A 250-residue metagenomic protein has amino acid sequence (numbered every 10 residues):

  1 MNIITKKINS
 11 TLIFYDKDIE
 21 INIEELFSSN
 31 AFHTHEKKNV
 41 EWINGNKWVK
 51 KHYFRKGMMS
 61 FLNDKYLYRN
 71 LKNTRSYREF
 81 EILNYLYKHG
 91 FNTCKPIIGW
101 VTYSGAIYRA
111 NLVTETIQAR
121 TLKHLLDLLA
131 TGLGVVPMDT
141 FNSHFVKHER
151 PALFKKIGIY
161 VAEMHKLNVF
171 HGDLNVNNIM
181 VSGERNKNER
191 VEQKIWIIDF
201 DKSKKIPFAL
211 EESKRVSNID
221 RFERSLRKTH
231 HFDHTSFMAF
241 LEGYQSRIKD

Functional and structural regions predicted by a protein language model:
M1-A31: Juxta-kinase regulatory segment immediately upstream of eukaryotic protein kinase catalytic domains
I21-L122, A162, K166: Conserved ATP-binding subdomain of kinase catalytic cores across diverse folds
V40-G45, I159-K205: Active-site acidic catalytic loop and adjacent metal/ATP-binding pocket of ATP-dependent phosphoryl transfer enzymes
S60-Y68, L129-L133, T140, D201 (+1 more regions): Short glycine/proline- and charge-enriched loop/turn segments that cap or connect secondary-structure elements
Y66-R69, H144-K147, L226: A short, structure-level motif marking secondary-structure boundaries and short turns
R78, K156, R221: Charged catalytic carboxylate motif
I82-T93, A119, K123-N177, S182: Conserved kinase catalytic-core helix
E189-D250: C-lobe/activation-segment region of protein kinase-like
